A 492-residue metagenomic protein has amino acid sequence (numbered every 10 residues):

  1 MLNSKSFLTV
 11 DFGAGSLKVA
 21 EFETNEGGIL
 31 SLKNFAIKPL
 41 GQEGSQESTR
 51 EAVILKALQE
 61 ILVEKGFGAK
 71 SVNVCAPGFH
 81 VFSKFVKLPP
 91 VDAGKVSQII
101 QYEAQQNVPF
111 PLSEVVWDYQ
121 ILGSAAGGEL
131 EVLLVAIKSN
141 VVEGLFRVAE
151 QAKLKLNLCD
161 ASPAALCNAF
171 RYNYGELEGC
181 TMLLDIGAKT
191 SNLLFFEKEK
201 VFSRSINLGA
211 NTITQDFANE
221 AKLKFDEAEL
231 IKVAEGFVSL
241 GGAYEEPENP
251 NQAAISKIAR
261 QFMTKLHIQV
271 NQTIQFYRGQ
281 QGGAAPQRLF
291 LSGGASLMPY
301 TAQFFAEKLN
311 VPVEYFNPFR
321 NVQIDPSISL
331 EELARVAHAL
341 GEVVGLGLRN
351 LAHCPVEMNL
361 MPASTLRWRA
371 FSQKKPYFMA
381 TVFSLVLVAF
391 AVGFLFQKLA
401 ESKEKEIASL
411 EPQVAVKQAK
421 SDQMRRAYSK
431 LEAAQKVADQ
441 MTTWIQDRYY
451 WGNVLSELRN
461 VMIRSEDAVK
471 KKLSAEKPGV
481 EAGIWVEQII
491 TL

Functional and structural regions predicted by a protein language model:
M1-R425, A433: Hydrophobic/aromatic-enriched cytosolic interaction surfaces used to assemble or bind macromolecules
G128-E129, Q281-A284, A295-S327, S429-L492: Periplasmic/lumenal scaffold domains of single-pass inner-membrane subunits that build Gram-negative envelope
